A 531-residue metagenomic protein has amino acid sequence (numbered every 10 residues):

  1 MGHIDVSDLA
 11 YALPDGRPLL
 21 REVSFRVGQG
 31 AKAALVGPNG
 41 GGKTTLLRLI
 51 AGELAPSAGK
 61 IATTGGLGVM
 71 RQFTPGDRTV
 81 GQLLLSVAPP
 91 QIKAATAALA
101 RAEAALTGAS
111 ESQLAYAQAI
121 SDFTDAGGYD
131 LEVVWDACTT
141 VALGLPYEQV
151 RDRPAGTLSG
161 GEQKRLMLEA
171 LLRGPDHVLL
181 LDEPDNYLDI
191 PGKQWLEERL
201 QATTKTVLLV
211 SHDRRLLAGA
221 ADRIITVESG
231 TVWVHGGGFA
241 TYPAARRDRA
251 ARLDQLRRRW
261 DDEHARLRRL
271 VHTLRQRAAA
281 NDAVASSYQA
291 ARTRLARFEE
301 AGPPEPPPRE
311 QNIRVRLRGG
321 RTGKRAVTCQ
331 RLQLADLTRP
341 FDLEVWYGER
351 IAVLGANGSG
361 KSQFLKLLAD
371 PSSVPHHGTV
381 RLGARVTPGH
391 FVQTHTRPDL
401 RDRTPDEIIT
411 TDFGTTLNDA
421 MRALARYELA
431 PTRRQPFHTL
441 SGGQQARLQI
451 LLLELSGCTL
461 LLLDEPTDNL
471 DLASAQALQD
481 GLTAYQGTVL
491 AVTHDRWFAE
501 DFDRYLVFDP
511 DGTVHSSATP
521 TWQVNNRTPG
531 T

Functional and structural regions predicted by a protein language model:
M1-L253, R321-T531: ABC ATP-binding cassette signature C-motif
A95-E103, A119, W260, H264-L274 (+1 more regions): Non-transmembrane amphipathic alpha-helical segments
A109, D262, P303-P306: Short, flexible active-site-proximal loops enriched in glycine and acidic residues
S112-D122, R268-A278, E310: A short, surface-exposed helix-loop junction/capping segment
I120-F123, V284, N312-R318: Alpha-helical segments in transporter systems
L253-L274, A278, D282-T293, N525-T531: ABC ATPase nucleotide-binding domains
A291-R309: ABC transporter TMD-NBD coupling linker
P303-T328: Amphipathic heptad-repeat alpha-helical coiled-coil/stalk segments that mediate oligomerization, filament/stalk
